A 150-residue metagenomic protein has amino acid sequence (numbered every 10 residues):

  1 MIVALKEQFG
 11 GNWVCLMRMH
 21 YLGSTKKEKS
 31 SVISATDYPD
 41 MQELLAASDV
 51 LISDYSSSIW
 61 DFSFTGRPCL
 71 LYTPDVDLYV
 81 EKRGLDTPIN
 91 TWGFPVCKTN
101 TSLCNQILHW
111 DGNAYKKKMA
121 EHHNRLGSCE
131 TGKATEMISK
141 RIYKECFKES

Functional and structural regions predicted by a protein language model:
M1-K27, C97, E130, A134-E136: Conserved catalytic-core segment of nucleotide-activated headgroup transferases in glycan assembly
G11-N12, A47, T65: Structured helix-beta-strand junction loops
L16, I33, V50-I52, L70 (+1 more regions): Hydrophobic/aromatic beta-strand patches that form the interior of the parallel beta-sheet core in alpha/beta enzyme
M19-W60: Donor nucleotide-activated moiety binding/catalytic core segment of transferases that use nucleotide-activated donors
K26-S30, S57-G127: Catalytic binding pocket for nucleotide-activated donors in carbohydrate/polymer assembly enzymes
T131-S150: C-terminal alpha-helical cap of glycosyltransferases
